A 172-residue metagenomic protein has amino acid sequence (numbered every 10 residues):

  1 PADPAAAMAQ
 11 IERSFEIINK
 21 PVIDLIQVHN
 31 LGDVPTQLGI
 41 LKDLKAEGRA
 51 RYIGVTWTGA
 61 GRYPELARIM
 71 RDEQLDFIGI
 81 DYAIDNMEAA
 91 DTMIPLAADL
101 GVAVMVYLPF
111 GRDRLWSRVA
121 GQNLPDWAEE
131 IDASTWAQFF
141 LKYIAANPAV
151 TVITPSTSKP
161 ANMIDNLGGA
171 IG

Functional and structural regions predicted by a protein language model:
A2-T92, A98-M105, A146: Glycine/proline-rich, positively charged, aromatic-decorated active-site loop/lid region on the catalytic face
D72-F77, T92-G172: Structured C-terminal cap/extension of enzyme domains
